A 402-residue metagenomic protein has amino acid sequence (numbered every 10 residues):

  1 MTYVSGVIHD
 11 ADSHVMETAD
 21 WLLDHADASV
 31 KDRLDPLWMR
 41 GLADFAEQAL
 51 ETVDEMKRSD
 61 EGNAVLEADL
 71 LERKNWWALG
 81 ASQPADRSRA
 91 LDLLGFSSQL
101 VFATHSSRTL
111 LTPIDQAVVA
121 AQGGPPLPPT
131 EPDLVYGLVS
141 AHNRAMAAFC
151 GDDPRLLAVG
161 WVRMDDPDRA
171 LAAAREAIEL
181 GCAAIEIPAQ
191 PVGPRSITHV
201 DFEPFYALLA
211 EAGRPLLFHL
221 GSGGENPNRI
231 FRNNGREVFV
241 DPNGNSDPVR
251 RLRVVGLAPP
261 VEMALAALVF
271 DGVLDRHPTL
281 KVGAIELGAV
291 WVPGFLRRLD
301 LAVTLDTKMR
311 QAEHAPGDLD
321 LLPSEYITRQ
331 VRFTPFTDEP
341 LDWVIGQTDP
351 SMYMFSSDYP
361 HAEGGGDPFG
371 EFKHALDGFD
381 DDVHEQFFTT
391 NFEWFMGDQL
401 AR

Functional and structural regions predicted by a protein language model:
T2-H9, E17-S98, R144-A148, R175 (+8 more regions): Mid-to-C-terminal alpha-helical segments outside catalytic/metal-binding sites
H9-M16, L217-L220: Histidine-centered catalytic micro-motifs
A11, L42-F45, F102-T109, G160-D165 (+4 more regions): Short, solvent-exposed turn/loop segments enriched in Gly/Ser/Thr/Pro and often Arg
V15, W76-P84, D92, V135 (+5 more regions): Aromatic-acidic/polar surface patches that form glycan- and anion
M16-A19, D24, S98-V101, S107-P113 (+7 more regions): Short catalytic/ligand-binding loop motif for oxyanion handling, primarily in non-cytosolic enzymes, centered on
L22-W76, Q116-P132, G224-G256, A302-S324: Active-site gating loops and adjacent loop-to-helix segments of metal-dependent hydrolytic enzymes
A85-N226: Extended, charged catalytic domains and RNA/DNA-binding interfaces, predominantly in divalent-metal-using enzymes
L134-V135, L156-L157, A174-Q347, S351-M352: Catalytic pocket-lining loop regions of alpha/beta-barrel enzymes, especially the amidohydrolase/enolase/GH5 lineages
